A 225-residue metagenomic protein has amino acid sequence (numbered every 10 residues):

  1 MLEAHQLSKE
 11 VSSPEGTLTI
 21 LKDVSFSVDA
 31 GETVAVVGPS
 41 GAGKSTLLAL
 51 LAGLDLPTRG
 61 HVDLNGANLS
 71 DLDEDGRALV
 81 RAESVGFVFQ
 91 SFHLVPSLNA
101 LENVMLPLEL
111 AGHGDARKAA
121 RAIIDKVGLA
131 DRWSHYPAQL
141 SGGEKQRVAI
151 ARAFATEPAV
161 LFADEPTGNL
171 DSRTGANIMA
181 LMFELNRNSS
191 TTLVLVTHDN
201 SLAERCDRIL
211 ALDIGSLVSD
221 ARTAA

Functional and structural regions predicted by a protein language model:
L2-I214: ABC family nucleotide-binding domain
S216-A225: Conserved beta-strand-loop-alpha-helix hinge in the C-terminal portion of ABC ATPase nucleotide-binding domains
